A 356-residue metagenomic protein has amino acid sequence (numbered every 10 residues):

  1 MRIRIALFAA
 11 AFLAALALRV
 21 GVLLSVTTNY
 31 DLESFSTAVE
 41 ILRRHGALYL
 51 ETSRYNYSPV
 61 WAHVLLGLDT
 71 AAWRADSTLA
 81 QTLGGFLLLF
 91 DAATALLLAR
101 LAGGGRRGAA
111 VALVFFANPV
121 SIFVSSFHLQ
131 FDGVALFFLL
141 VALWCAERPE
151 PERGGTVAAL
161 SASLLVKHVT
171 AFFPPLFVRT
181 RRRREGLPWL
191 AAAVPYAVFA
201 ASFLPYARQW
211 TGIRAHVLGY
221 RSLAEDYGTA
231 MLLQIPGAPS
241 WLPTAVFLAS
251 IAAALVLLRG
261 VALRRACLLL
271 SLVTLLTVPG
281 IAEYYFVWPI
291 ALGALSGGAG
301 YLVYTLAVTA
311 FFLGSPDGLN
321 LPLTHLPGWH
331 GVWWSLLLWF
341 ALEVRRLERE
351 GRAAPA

Functional and structural regions predicted by a protein language model:
R2-R148, T180-V273, V278, A282-E283 (+4 more regions): Primarily membrane-embedded glycan-assembly and transfer machineries that use lipid-linked glycans
T82-G85, V114, A158-A162, V166 (+4 more regions): Hydrophobic residues within alpha-helical transmembrane segments of multi-pass solute transporters/permease subunits
F90, L165-V169, A310: Membrane-embedded alpha-helical segments of transport systems, primarily multispan ion/solute transporters
G108-A112, L136, R153-L160, A171 (+2 more regions): Alpha-helical transmembrane segments and their helix-entry boundary regions
F138, F172, A282-A310: Hydrophobic/aromatic-rich transmembrane helices and adjacent perimembrane loops
T156-L164, V169-T180, Y285-W288: Transmembrane-embedded, aromatic-rich helix segments that form part of the hydrophobic channel/pocket engaging
S163, V198, V273-T274, P289-G293 (+1 more regions): Generic hydrophobic alpha-helical scaffold/packing signal
S296-A356: C-terminal multi-pass transmembrane helix bundles with aromatic-rich, positive-inside signatures
